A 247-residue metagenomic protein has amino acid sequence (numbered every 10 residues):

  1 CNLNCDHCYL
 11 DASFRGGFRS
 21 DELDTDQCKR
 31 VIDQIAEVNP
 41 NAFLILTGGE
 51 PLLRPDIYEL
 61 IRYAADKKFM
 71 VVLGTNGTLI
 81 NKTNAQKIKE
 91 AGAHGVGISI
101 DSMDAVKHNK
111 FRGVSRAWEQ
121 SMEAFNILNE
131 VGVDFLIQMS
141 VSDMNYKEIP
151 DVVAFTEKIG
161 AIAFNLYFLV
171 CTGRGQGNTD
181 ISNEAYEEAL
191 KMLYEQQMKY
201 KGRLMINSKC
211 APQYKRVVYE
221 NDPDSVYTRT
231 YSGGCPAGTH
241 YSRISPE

Functional and structural regions predicted by a protein language model:
C1, N76, D104, E247: A generic "binding-loop/recognition-motif" signal
C1-N4, Y231: Secretory pathway export signals and precursors
L3-A91, G95: Conserved alpha-helical substructure of the radical SAM core
F18, M70, E90-A91, S99-D101 (+1 more regions): Radical SAM enzyme [4Fe-4S]-AdoMet core and its adjacent flexible, acidic and glycine-rich loops/tails across
